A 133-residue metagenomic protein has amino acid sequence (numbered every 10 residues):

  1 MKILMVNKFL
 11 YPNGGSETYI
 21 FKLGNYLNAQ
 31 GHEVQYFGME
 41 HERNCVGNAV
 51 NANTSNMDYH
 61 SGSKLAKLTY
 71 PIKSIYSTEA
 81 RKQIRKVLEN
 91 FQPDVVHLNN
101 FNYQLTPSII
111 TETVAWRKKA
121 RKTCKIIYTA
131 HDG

Functional and structural regions predicted by a protein language model:
I3, V95, T113-G133: Active-site proximal beta-strand in glycosyltransferases
N7-N13, I20, G24-N90: N-terminal strand-loop element at the rim of the active site of nucleotide-sugar-dependent glycosyltransferases
K8-F9, N100, H131-D132: Glycine-rich His-Gly loop
G15, V46, T106-I109: Short glycine-/acidic-enriched loop or helix-start segments at secondary-structure transitions that form or flank
I20, Q104-P107: Short, well-ordered alpha-helical microsegments
G24, R85-L88, I109-K118: Short amphipathic alpha-helical segments and helix-helix/interface helices
E40-E42, N102, G133: Conserved beta-strand edge residues that scaffold enzyme active sites
R85-L105, K125-T129: Short N-terminal targeting/anchoring amphipathic segment
